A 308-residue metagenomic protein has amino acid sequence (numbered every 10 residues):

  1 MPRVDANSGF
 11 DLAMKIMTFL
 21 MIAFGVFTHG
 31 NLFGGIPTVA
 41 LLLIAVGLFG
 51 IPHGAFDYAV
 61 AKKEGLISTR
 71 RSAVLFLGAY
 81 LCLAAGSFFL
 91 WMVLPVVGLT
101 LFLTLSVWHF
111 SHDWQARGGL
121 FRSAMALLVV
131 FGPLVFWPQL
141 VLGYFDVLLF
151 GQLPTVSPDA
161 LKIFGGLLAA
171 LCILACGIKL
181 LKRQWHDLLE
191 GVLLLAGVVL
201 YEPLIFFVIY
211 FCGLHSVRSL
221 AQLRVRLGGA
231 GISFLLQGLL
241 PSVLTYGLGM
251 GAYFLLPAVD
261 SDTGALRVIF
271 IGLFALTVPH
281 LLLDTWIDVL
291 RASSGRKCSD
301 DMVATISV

Functional and structural regions predicted by a protein language model:
M1-T18, R71: N-terminal membrane topogenic signal
L20-G25, G78-F88, T104-F110, L171-L174 (+1 more regions): Hydrophobic, membrane-inserted alpha-helices
G25-V39, L256-D260: Short, hydrophobic transmembrane alpha-helix segments
A40-L48, P95-W108, G191-L193, F206-R218 (+1 more regions): Hydrophobic core segments of alpha-helical transmembrane domains in multi-pass membrane proteins
G54-E64, T104-G118, I173-R183, S219-L227 (+1 more regions): C-terminal ends of transmembrane helices
L66-L77, T100, G118-L128, W185-L193 (+1 more regions): Cytoplasmic-side transmembrane-helix entry/capping segments in multi-pass membrane proteins
L120-L180, W185: Long hydrophobic alpha-helical segments that form multi-pass transmembrane helix bundles in integral membrane proteins
G197, Y201, I209-L227, L236-L239: Predominantly late transmembrane helices and immediately cytosolic-facing juxtamembrane segments
